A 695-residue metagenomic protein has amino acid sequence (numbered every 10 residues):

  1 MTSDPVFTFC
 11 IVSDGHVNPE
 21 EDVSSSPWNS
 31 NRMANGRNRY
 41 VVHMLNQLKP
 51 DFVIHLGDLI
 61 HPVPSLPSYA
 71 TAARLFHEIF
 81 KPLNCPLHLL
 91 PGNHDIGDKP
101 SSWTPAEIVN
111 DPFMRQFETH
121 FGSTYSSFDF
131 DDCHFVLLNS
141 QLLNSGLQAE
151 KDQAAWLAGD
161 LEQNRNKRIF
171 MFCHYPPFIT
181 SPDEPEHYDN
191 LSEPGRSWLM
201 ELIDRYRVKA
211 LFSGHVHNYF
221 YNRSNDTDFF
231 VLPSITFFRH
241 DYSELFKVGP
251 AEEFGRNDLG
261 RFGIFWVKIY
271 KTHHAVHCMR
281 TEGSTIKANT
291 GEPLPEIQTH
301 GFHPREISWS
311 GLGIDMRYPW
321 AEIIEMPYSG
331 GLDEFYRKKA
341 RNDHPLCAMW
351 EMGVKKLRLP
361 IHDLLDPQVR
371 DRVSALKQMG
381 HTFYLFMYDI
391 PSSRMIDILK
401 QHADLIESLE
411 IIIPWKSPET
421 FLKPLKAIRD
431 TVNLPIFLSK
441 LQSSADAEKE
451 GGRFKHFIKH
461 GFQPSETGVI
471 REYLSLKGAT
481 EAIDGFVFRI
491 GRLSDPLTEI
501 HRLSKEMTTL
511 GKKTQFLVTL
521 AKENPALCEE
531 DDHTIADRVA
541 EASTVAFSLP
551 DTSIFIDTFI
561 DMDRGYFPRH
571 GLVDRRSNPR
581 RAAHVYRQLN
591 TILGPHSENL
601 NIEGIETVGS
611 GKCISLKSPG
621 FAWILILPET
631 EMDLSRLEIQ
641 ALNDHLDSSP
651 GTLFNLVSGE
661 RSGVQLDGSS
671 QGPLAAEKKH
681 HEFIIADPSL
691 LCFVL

Functional and structural regions predicted by a protein language model:
M1-P67: N-terminal active-site segment of His-dependent metallophosphoesterases
W28, P64-N164, R168, D189-A210 (+5 more regions): Extended active-site neighborhood of metal-dependent phosphoesterases/phosphodiesterases
V41-I54, Y336-L365, A375, M379-F386 (+1 more regions): Catalytic domains of carbohydrate-active enzymes, especially glycoside hydrolases
P182, H240, L245, L438-H456 (+2 more regions): Active-site clefts of carbohydrate-active enzymes
F265-W266, H273-C278, H300-F302, A540-E631: Aromatic- and carboxylate-lined catalytic core of secreted/periplasmic carbohydrate-active enzymes
S475-D561, N643-L646: Catalytic-core region of carbohydrate-active enzymes that cleave or remodel glycosidic bonds
G604-E660, P688, C692: Carbohydrate-binding surface patches
Q665-L695: C-terminal beta-strand-rich structural cap/linker in extracellular carbohydrate-active enzymes
